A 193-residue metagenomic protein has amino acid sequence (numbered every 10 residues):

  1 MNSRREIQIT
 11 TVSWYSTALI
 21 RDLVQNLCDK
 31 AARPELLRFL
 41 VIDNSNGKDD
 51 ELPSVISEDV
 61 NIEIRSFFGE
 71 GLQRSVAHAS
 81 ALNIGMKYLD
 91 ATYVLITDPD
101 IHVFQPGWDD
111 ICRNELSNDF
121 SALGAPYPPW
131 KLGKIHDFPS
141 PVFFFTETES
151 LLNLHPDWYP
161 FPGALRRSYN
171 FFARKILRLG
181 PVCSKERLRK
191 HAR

Functional and structural regions predicted by a protein language model:
E6-Q8, R38: Cell-envelope/extracellular polymer assembly enzymes that use nucleotide-activated donors
T11-S13, D43, T97, G124: Short beta-strand/turn micro-motifs composed of small residues that flank or help shape donor/cofactor-binding pockets
S16-A31: Short, well-formed alpha-helical segments that are part of the catalytic scaffolds of diverse glycosyltransferases
V41-S54: A conserved acidic beta->alpha catalytic loop
E51-Y88: Active-site-proximal specificity loops/subdomain of glycosyltransferases
V94: Short aromatic/hydrophobic "clamp" motif used to bind/position activated sugar donors
D98-H102: The conserved acidic donor/metal-binding loop of glycosyltransferases
F104-A192: Conserved catalytic core of nucleotide-sugar-dependent glycosyltransferases
